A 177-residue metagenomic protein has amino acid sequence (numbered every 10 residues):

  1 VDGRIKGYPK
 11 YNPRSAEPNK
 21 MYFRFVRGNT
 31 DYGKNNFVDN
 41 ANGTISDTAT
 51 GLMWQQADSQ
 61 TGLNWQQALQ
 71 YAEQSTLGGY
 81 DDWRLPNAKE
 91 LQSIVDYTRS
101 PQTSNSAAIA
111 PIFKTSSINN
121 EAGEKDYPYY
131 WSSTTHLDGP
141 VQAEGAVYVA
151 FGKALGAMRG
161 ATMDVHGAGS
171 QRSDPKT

Functional and structural regions predicted by a protein language model:
V1-W83, K89-T177: Glycine-aromatic-enriched surface loops/turns that form tight recognition elements
